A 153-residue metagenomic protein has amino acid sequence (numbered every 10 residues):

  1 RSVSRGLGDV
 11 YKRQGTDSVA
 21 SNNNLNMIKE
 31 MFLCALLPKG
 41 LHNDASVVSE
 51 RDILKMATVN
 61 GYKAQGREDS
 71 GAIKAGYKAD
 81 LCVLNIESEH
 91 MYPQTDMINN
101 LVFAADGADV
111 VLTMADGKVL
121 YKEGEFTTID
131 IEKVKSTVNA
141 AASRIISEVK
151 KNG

Functional and structural regions predicted by a protein language model:
R1-Y11: Single conserved hydrophobic/aromatic residue that forms the stacking wall/gate of nucleotide- or nucleobase-binding
V3, L41-D44, D69, M97-I98 (+1 more regions): Glycine-rich, flexible loop/turn motifs
D9-S88, V102-A105: His/Asp/Glu-enriched, well-ordered alpha-helical/loop segment that forms or immediately abuts the divalent-metal
N23-M27, S49, P93, D130 (+1 more regions): Short acidic-hydrophobic sequence patches enriched in Asp/Glu that either
L33-K39, K63-R67, V119, A140-K151: Generic secondary-structure signature for well-ordered alpha-helical cores
K78-I129, K135: C-terminal cap of metal-dependent C-N hydrolases
G124-G153: Intein/HINT protein-splicing elements and their conserved insertion hotspots or analogous self-processing inserts
